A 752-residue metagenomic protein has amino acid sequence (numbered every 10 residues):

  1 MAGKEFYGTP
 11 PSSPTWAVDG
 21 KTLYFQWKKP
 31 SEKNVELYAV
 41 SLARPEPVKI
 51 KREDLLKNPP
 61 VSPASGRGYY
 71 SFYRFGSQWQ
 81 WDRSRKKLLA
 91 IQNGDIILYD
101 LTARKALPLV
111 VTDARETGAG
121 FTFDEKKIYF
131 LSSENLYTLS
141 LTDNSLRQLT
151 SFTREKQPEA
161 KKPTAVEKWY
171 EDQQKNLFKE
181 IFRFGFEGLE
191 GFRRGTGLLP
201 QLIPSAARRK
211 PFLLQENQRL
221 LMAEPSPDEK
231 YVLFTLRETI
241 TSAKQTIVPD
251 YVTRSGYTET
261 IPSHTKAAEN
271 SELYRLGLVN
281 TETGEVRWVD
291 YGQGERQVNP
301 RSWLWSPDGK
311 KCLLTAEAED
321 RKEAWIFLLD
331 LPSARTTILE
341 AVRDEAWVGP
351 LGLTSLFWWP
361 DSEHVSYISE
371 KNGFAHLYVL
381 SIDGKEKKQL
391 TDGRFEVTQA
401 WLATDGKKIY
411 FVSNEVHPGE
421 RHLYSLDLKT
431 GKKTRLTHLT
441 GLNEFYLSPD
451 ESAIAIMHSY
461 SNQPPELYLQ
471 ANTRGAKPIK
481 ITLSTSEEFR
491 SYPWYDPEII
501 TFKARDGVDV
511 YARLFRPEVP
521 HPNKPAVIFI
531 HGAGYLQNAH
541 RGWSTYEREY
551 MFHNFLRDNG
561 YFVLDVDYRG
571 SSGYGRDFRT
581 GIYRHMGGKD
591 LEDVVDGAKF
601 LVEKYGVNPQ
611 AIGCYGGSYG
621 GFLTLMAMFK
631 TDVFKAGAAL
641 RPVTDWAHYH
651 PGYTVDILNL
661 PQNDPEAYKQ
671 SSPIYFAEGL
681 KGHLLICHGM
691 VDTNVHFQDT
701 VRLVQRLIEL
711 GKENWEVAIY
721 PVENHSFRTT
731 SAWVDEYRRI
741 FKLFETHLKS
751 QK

Functional and structural regions predicted by a protein language model:
M1-G441, S452-A453, S461-P465, L469-Q470: Beta-propeller folds
T315, L442-K752: Serine-hydrolase catalytic core recognition
